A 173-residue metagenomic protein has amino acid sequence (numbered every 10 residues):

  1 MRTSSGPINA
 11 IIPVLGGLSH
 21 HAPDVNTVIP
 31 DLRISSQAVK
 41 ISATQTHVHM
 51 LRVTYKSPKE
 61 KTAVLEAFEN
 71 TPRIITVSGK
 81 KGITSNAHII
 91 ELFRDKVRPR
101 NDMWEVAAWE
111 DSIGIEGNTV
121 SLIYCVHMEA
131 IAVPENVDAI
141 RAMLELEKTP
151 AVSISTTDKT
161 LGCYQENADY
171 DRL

Functional and structural regions predicted by a protein language model:
R2-Y124, A130: C-terminal substrate-binding/catalytic lobe of Rossmann-fold NAD(P)-dependent oxidoreductases
R100-L173: NAD(P)-dependent Rossmann-like dehydrogenase/reductase catalytic/cofactor-binding core
